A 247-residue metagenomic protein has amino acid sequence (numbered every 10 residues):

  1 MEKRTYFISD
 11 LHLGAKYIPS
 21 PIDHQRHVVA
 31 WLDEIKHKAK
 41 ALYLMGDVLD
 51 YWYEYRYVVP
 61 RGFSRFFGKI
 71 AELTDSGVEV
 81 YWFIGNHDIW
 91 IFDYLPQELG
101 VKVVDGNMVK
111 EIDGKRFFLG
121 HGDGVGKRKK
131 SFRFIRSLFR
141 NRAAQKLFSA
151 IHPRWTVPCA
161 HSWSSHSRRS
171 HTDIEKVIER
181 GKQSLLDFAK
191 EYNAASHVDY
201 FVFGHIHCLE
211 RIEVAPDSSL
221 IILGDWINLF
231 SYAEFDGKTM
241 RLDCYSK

Functional and structural regions predicted by a protein language model:
M1-Y6, K110-F118, V214-S219: Beta-strand-turn-beta hairpins that frame and shape the catalytic cleft of phosphate-ester-processing enzymes
E2-R4, I8, L13-I112, N228: Core catalytic region of metal-dependent phosphoesterases/phosphodiesterases, especially metallo-beta-lactamase-like
D10, Y245-K247: Conserved histidine-centered catalytic loops in small-molecule metabolism enzymes
A30, E72, D93, Q97 (+7 more regions): Charged/polar, solvent-exposed surface patches and flexible loops
K40-D47, G77-F83, F117-H121, F139-L147 (+2 more regions): Low-complexity, flexible helical/coil segments
D50-L73, R168-V198: N-terminal short leaders/motifs
K102-D105, F118, D123, K129-I135 (+2 more regions): Conserved beta-sheet core of the metallophosphoesterase superfamily
G122-L185: Active-site-proximal loop/helix segment associated with metal-binding centers of metalloenzymes
